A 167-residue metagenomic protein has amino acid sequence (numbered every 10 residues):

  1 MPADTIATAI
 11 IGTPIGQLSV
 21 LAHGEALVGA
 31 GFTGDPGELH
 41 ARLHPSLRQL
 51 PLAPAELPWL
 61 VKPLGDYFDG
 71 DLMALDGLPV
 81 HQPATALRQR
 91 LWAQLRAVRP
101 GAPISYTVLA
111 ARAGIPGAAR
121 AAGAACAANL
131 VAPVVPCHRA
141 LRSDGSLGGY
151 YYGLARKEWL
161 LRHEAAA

Functional and structural regions predicted by a protein language model:
M1-P116, A165-A167: Basic nucleic-acid-binding alpha-helical/helix-turn surface characteristic of O6-alkylguanine DNA
L75-V80, A122, L147-Y150: Short clusters of hydrophobic/aromatic residues that line enzyme substrate/ligand-binding pockets
A110, G117-R120, L147, Y151-Y152: Flexible, gly/pro- and Lys/Arg-enriched active-site loops
A119-A132: Regulatory, non-catalytic segments
P133-A140: Short Lys/Arg-enriched helix C-cap and helix-to-coil transition segments that create basic nucleic-acid-contact patches
S143-A167: …primarily DNA-binding HTH/wHTH and HhH modules…
